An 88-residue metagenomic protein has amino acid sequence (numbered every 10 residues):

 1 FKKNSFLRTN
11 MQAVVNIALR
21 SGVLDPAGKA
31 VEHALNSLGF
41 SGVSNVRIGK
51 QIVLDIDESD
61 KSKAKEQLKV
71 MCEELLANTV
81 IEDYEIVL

Functional and structural regions predicted by a protein language model:
F1-N10: Short, Lys/Arg-enriched N-terminal segments with co-localized hydrophobic residues within the first ~10-30 amino acids
M11-S21, K50-L54: Short glycine-/aliphatic-rich beta-strand segments at the starts of folded cytosolic domains
G22-L38: Short amphipathic alpha-helix segments
L24-P26, S59-E66: Short, conserved charged micro-motifs
A27, L38-G39, M71, L88: Short beta-strand/helix segments in adaptor/scaffold domains that form protein-protein interfaces within large
G28-K29, V53, I81, E85-I86: Short capping/connector residues at structural and topological boundaries
S41-R47: N-terminal glycine-rich anion-binding loops that anchor highly charged ligand groups
S62-L88: C-terminal structural segments of small proteins and small subunits
